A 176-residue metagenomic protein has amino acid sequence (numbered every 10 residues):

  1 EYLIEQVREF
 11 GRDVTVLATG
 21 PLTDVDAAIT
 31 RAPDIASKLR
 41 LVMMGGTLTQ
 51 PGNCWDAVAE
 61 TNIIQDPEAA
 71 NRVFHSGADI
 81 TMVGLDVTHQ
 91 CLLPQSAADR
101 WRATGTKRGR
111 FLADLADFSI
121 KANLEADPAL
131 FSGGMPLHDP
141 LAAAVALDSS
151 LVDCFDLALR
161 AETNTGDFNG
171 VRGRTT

Functional and structural regions predicted by a protein language model:
E1-H89, Q95: Active-site histidine-anchored catalytic micro-motif
I64, I80-T176: Conformational coupling and interaction surfaces
